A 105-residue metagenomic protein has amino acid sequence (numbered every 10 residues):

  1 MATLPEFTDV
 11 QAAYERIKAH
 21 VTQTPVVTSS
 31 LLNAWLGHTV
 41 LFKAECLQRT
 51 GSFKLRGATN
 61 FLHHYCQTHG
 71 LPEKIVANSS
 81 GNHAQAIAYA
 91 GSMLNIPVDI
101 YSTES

Functional and structural regions predicted by a protein language model:
M1-S105: PLP-dependent amino-acid enzyme catalytic core
